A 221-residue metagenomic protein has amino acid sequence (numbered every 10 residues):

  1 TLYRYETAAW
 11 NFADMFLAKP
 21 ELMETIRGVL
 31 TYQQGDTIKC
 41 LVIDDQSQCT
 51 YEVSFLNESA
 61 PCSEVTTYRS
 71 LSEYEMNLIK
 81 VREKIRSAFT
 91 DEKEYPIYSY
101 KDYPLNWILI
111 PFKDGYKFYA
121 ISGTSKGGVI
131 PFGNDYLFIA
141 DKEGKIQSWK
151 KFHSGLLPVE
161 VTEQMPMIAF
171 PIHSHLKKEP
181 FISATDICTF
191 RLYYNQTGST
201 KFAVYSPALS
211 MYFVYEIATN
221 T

Functional and structural regions predicted by a protein language model:
T1-G115, L156-T221: Active-site-proximal loop/helix of nucleotide/amide-processing enzymes and allied scaffolds
F118-A120: N-terminal, charge-rich interaction modules
G123-V161: Short helix-loop boundary/capping segments
